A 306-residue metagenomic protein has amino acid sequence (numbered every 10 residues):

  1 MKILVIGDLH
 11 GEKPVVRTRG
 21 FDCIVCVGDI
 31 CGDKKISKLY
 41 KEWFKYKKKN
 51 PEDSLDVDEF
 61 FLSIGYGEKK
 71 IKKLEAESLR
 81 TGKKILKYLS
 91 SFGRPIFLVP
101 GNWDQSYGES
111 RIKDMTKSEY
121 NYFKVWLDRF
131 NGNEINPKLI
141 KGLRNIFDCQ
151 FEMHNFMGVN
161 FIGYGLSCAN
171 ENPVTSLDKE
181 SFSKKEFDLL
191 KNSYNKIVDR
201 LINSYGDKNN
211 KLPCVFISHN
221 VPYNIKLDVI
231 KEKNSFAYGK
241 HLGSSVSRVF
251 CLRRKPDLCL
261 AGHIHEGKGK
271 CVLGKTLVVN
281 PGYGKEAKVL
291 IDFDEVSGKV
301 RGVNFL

Functional and structural regions predicted by a protein language model:
M1-L4, R144, M153-G163, K211-V215 (+2 more regions): Beta-strand-turn-beta hairpins that frame and shape the catalytic cleft of phosphate-ester-processing enzymes
V5, L62-K84, N131-G132, F182-V198 (+1 more regions): Soluble or luminal CAZymes and related metallo-dependent hydrolases
V5-D8, I24-D29, K73, I96-N102 (+5 more regions): Active-site neighborhood of phospho(di)ester-bond hydrolases with catalytic His/Asp-centered motifs
L9-G11, I30-K35, P100, D104-K240: Conserved catalytic scaffold of divalent metal-dependent phosphoesterases
G11-F156, P281, K285: Core catalytic region of metal-dependent phosphoesterases/phosphodiesterases, especially metallo-beta-lactamase-like
F44-Y46, N50-P51, V57-L79, L212-K255: Active-site-proximal segments of metal-dependent phosphoesterases and phosphodiesterases across multiple
K87-G93, K208-N209, C251-R254, V272-L273: Short, conserved loop/helix-junction motifs that constitute active-site signature segments in enzyme catalytic cores
F97-V99, S118-Y122, D228-V296: Conserved beta-sheet core of the metallophosphoesterase superfamily
